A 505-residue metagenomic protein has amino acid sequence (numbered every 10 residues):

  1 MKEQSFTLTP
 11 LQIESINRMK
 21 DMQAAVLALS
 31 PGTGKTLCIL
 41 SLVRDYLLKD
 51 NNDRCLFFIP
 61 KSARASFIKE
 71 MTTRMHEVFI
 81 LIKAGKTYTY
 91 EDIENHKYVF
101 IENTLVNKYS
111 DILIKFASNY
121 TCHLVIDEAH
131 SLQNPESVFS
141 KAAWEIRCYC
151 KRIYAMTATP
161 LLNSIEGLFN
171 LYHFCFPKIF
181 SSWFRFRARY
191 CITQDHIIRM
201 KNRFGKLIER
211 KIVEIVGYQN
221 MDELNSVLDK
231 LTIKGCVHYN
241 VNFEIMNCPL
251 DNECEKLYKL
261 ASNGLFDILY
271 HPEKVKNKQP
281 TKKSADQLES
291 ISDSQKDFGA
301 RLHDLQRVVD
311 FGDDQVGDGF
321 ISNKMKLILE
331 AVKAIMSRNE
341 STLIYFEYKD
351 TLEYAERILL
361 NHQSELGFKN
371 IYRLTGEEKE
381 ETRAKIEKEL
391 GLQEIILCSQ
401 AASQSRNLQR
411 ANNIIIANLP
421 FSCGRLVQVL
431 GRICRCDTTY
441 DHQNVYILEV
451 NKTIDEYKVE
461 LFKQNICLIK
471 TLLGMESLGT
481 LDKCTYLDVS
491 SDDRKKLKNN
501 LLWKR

Functional and structural regions predicted by a protein language model:
M1, F6, K20-A24, S30-G34 (+7 more regions): Conserved Helicase C-terminal RecA-like lobe
P31-G32, K151-I165: Conserved helicase ATPase motor motifs in RecA-like P-loop NTPase domains
A63-G85, N361-E365: Conserved helix-turn-beta segment of the N-terminal RecA-like "Helicase ATP-binding" lobe in SF1/SF2 helicases
L81-T89, N103-K108, Q133-E136, F346-D350 (+3 more regions): Conserved helicase motor
E94-S110, L390-Q404: Conserved two-lobed SF2 helicase motor
F100-L105, I114-S118, V138-K151, A155 (+6 more regions): Inter-lobe coupling linker of SF2 helicases/translocases
K369-Y457: Conserved RecA-like P-loop NTPase helicase motor core
F421-V427, C434-K504: A conserved SF2-helicase RecA2
